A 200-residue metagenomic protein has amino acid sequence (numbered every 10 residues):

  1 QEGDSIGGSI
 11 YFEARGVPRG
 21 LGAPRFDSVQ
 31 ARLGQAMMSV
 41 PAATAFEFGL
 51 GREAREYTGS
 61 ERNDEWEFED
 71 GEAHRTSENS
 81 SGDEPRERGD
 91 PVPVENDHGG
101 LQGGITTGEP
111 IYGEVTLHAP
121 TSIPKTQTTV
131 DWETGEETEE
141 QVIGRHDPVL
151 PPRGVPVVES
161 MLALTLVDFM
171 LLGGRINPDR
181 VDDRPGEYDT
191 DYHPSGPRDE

Functional and structural regions predicted by a protein language model:
E2-E137: Glycine-rich anion/phosphate-binding loop at the beta-strand->alpha-helix junction
P120-E200: Internal helix-turn-beta structural module
